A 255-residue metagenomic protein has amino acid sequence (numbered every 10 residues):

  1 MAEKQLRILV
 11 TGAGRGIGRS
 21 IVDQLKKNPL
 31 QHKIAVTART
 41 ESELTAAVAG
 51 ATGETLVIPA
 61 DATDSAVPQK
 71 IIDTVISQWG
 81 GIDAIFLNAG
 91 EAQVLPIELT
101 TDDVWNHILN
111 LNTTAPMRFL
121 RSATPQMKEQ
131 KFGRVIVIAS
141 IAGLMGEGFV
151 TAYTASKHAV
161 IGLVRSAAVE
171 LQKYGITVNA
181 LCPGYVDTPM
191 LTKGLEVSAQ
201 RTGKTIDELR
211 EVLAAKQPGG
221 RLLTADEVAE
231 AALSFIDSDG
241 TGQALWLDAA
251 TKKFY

Functional and structural regions predicted by a protein language model:
G14-R15: Conserved glycine-rich cofactor-binding loop
K26-A46: Conserved glycine-rich Rossmann-like NAD(P)H-binding loop of the short-chain dehydrogenase/reductase
P96-I97, V104-L109, L213: Substrate-binding pocket helix/loop in short-chain dehydrogenase/reductase
L120, S156, V164: Active-site helix of classical SDR
P125, V169-K173: Alpha-helical segment proximal to the catalytic Tyr-Lys
S140: Residue(s) in the substrate-gating loop at a strand-loop-helix junction that position the organic substrate next
M145, D237-Y255: Short C-terminal tail/terminal secondary-structure segment of NAD(P)H-dependent dehydrogenase/reductase domains
